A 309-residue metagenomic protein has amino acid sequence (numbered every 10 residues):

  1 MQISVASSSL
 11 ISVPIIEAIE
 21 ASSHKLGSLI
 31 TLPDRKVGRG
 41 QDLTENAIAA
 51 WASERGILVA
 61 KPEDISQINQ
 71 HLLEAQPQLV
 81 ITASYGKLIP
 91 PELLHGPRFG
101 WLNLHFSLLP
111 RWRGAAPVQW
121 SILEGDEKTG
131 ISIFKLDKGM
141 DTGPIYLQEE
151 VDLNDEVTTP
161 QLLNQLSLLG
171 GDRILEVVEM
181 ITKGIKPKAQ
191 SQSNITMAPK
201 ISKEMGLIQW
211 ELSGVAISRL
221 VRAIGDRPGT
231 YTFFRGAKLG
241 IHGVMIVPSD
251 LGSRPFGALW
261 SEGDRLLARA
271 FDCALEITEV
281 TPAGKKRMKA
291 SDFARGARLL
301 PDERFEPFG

Functional and structural regions predicted by a protein language model:
M1-R39: N-terminal Rossmann-like dinucleotide-binding module
S8, L79-M197, S202-E204: Donor/substrate-binding cores of folate-linked one-carbon enzymes
S22, R55, G96-P97: Short, structured coil segments at secondary-structure junctions
R35-S53: N-terminal beta-loop-helix "entrance" segment that forms/cooperates in small-molecule cofactor or anionic ligand
L58-I68: Glycine-rich, highly charged phosphate/nucleotide-binding loops
S66-Q76: Short amphipathic alpha-helix with an adjacent loop that forms part of the alpha/beta core around
E176-F233, G240: Active-site-lining helix/loop region of Rossmann-like oxidoreductase modules
E211-G309: An anion-binding loop in the catalytic cleft
